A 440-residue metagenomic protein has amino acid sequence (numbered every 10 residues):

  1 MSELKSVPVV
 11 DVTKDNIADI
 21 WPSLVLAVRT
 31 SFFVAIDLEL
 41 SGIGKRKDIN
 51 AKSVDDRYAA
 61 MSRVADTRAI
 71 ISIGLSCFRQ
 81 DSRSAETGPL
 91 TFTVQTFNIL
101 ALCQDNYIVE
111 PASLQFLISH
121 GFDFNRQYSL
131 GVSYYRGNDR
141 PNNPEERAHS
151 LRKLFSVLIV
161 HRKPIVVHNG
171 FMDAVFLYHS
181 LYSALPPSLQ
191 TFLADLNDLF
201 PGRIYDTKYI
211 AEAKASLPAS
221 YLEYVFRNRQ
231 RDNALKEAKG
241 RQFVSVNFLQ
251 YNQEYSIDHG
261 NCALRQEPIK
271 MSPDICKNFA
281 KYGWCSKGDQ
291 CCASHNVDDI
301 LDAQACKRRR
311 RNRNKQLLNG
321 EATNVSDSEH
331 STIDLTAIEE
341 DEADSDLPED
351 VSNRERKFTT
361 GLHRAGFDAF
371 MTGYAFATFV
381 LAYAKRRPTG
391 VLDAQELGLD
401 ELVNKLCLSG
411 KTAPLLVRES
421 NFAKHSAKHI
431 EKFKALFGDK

Functional and structural regions predicted by a protein language model:
M1-K440: DEDD superfamily 3′-5′ metal-dependent exonuclease/proofreading module
